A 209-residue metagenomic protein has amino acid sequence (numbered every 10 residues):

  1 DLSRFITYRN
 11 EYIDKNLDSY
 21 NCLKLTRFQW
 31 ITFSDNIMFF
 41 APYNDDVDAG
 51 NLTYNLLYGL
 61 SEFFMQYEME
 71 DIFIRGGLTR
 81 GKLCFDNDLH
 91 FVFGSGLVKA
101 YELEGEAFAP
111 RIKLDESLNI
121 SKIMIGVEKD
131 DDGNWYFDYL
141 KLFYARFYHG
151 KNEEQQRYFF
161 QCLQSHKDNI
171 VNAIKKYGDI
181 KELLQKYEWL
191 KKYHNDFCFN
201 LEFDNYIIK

Functional and structural regions predicted by a protein language model:
D1-E62, M69: Catalytic NTP-binding/metal-coordinating core of nucleotidyl cyclase/transferase enzymes
P42, D88, D115-S117: Surface loops and adjacent helix of pleckstrin homology
D46-D48, C84-D86, S121: Eukaryotic short linear interaction motifs
N51-S95: Internal, conserved structured core segments that host functional sites
E68-M69, R75-G76, R80, L97-L118: Catalytic/regulatory signature loops of cyclic-dinucleotide turnover enzymes and related class III nucleotidyl cyclases
L89-K99, M124-K129: Short, surface-exposed, charged loop/turn segments at secondary-structure junctions
A109-K209: Intrinsically disordered, glycine/charged-rich C-terminal tails and inter-domain linkers that flank nucleotidyl cyclase
